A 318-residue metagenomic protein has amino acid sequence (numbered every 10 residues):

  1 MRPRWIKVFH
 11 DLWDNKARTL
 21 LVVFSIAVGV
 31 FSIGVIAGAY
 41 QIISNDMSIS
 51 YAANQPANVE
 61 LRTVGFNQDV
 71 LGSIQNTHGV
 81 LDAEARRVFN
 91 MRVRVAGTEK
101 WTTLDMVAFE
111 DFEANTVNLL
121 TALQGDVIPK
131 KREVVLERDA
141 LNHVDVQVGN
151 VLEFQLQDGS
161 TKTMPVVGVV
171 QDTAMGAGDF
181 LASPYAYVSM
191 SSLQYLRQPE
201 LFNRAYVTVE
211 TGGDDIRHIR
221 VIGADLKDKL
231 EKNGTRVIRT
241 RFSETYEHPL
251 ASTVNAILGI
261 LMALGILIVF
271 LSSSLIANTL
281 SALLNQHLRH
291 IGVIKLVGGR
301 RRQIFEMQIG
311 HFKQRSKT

Functional and structural regions predicted by a protein language model:
M1, W5-F9, D14-F270, R315: Membrane transport/envelope proteins' first extracytoplasmic loop
W13-N15, S274-K313: Interfacial "coupling" helices/loops that link adjacent transmembrane helices in transporter permeases
